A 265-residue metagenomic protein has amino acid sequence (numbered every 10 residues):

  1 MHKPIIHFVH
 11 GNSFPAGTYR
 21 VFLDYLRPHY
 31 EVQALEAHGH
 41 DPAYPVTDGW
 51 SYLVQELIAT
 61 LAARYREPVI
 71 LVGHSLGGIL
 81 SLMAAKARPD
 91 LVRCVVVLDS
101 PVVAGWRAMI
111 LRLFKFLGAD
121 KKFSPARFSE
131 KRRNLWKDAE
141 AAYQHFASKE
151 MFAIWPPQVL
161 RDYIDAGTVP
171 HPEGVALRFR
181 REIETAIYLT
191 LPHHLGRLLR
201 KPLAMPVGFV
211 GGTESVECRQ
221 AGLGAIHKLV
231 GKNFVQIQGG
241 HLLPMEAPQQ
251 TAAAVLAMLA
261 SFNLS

Functional and structural regions predicted by a protein language model:
H2-Y44, T60: Conserved HGGG/HGGXW glycine-rich cap/lid loop of the alpha/beta-hydrolase fold
H7-G11, H74, G211: The conserved beta1-alpha1 loop
Q33, A37-V72, V102, L111-F114 (+1 more regions): Active-site loop/oxyanion-hole signature of alpha/beta-hydrolase fold enzymes
E67-I110: Conserved hydrolase catalytic core segment
C94-L135, R219: Flexible "cap/lid" loop of the alpha/beta hydrolase fold
E130-L189: Conserved alpha/beta-hydrolase catalytic His-Asp/Glu region
R197-G239: Conserved loop-alpha-helix segment in the C-terminal half of the alpha/beta-hydrolase fold that carries the catalytic
G239-Q249: Catalytic histidine-centered segment of alpha/beta-hydrolase-like enzymes
